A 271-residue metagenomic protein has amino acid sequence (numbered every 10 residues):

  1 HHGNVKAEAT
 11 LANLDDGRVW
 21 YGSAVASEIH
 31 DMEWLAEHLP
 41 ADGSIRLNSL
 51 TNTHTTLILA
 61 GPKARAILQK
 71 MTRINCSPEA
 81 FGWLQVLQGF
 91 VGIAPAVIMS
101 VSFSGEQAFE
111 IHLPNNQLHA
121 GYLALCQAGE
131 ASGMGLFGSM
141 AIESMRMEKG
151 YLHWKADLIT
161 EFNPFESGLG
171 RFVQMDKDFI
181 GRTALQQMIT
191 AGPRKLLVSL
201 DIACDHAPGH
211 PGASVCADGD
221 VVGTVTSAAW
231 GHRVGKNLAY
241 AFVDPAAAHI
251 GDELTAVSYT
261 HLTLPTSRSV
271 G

Functional and structural regions predicted by a protein language model:
H1-R18, G22-A41: Extended, compositionally biased flexible segments
N4-E8, P95-M99, H112, K177-I250 (+1 more regions): Short beta-strand/strand-turn micro-motif
E8-N13, G17-V25, T55-L59, F103-P114 (+1 more regions): Short cationic amphipathic helices and targeting signals
E28, E79-L87, P208-S214, G251: Glycine-centered loop/turn motifs
I29-H30, R65-I67, Q117-L123, P208-H210 (+1 more regions): Short, conserved charged micro-motifs
H38-L39, S44-I189, P193, D201: Glycine-rich, acidic
T260-T266: Conserved small/polar residues in nucleotide/adenosyl-binding loops
V270-G271: Hydrophobic alpha-helical segments, chiefly the membrane-spanning helices and signal/signal-anchor peptides
